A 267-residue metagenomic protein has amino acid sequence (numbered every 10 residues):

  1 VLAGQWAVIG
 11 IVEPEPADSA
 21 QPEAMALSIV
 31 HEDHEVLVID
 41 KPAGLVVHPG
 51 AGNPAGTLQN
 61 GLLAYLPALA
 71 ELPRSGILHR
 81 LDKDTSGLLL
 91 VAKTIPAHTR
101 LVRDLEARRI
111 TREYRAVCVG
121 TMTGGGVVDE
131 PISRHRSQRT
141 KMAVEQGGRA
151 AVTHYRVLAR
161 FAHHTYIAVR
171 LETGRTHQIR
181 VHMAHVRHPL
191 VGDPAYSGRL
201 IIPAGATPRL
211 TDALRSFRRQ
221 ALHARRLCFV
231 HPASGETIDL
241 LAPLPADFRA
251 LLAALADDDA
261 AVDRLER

Functional and structural regions predicted by a protein language model:
V1-R267: RNA pseudouridine synthases
